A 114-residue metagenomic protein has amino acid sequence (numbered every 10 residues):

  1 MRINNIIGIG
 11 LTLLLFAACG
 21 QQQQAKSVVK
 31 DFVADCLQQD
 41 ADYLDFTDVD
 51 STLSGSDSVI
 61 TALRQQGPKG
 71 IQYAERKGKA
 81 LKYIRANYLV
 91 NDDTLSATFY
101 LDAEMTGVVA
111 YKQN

Functional and structural regions predicted by a protein language model:
M1-C19: Sec-dependent bacterial lipoprotein signal peptides
C19-N114: Cystatin/cathelin-like cysteine-protease inhibitor module
